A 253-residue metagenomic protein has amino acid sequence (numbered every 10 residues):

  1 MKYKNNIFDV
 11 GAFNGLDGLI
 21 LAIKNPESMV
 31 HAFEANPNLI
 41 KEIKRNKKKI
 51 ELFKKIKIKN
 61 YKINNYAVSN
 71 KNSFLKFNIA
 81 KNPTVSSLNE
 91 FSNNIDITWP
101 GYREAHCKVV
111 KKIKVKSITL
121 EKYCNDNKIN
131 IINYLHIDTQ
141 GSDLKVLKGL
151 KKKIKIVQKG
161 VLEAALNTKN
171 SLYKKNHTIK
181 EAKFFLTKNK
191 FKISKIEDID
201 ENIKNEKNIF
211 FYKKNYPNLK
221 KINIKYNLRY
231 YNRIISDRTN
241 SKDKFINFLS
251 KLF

Functional and structural regions predicted by a protein language model:
M1-F253: Phosphate/nucleotide-binding beta-alpha loop and adjacent structural elements of enzyme active sites
